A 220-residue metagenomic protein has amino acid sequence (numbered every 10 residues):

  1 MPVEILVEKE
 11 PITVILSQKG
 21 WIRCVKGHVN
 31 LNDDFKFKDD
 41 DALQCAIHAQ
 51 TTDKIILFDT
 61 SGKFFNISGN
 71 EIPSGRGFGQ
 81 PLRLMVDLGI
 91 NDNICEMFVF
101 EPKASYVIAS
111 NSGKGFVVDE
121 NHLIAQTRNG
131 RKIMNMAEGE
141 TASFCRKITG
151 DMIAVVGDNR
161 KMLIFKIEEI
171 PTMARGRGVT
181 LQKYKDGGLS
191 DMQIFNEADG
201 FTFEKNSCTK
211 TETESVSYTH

Functional and structural regions predicted by a protein language model:
M1-Y218: Short, structured "edge-of-domain" segments at secondary-structure transitions
